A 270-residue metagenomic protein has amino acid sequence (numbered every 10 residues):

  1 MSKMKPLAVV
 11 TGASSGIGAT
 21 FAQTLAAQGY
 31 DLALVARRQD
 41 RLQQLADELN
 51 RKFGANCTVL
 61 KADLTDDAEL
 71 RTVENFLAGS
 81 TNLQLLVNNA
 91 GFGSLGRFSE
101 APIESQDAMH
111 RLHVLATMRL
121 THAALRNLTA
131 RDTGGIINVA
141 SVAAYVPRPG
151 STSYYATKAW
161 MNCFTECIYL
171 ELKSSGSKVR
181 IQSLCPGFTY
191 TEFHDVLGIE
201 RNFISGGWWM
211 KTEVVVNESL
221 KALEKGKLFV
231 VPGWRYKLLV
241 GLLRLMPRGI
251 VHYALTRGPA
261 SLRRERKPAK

Functional and structural regions predicted by a protein language model:
S14-S15: Conserved glycine-rich cofactor-binding loop
Q28-L45: Conserved glycine-rich Rossmann-like NAD(P)H-binding loop of the short-chain dehydrogenase/reductase
N89-S94: Conserved NAD(P)H cofactor-binding loop of Rossmann-fold oxidoreductase domains
R97-H110: Substrate-binding pocket helix/loop in short-chain dehydrogenase/reductase
T121, T157: Active-site helix of classical SDR
S141: Residue(s) in the substrate-gating loop at a strand-loop-helix junction that position the organic substrate next
S183, R201-L239: C-terminal helical subdomain
